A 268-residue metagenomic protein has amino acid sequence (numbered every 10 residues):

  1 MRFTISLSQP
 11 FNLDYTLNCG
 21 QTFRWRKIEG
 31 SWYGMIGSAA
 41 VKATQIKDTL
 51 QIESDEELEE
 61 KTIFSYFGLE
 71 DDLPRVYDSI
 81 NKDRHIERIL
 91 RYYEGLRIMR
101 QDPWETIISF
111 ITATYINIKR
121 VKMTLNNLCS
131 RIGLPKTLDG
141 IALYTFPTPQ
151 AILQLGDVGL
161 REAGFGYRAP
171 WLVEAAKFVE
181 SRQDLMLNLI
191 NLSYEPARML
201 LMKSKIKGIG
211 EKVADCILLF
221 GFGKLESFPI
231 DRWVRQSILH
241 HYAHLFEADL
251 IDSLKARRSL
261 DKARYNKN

Functional and structural regions predicted by a protein language model:
M1-N268: HhH-family (HhH-GPD) DNA N-glycosylase catalytic core used in base-excision repair
